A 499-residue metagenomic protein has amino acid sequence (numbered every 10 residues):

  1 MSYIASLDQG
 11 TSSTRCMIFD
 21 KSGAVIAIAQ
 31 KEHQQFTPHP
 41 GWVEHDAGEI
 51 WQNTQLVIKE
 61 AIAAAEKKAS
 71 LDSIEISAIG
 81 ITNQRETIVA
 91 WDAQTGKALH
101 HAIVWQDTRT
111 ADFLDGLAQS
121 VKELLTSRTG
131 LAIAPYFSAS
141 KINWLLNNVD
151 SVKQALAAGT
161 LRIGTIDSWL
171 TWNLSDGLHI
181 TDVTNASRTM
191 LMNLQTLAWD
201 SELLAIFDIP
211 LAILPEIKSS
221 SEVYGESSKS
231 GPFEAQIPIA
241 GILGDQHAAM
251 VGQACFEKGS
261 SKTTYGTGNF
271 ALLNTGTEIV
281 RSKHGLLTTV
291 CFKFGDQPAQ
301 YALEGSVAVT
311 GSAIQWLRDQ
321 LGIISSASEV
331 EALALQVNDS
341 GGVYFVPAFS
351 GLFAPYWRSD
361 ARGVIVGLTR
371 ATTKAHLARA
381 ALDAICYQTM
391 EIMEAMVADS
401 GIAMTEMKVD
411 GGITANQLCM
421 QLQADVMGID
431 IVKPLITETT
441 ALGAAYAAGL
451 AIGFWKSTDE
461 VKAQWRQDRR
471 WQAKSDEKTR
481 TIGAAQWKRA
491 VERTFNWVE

Functional and structural regions predicted by a protein language model:
M1-H100, S127, S219, F233-G241 (+5 more regions): N-terminal glycine/serine-rich phosphate-binding loop of ATP-dependent small-molecule kinases, especially carbohydrate
A5-L7, A118-A132, Y136-I180, M190-S201 (+2 more regions): Active-site core segments that coordinate phosphate-bearing ligands/cofactors across diverse enzyme families
E66-V104, A132-S138, D167, T171-N193 (+2 more regions): Short beta-strand-loop/turn "lid" adjacent to the catalytic site in phosphate-handling enzymes
I74, A212, I402: Structured loop/turn residues at beta-strand edges in well-structured enzyme cores
D107: Carbohydrate-associated surface elements
F113: Active-site metal-coordination/substrate-binding segment of hydrolases, especially metallo-dependent peptidases
I206-I213: A structural motif corresponding to the C-terminal end of an alpha-helix and its immediate exit/capping segment
L214-V223, E329-L335: Short linear loop/turn motifs
